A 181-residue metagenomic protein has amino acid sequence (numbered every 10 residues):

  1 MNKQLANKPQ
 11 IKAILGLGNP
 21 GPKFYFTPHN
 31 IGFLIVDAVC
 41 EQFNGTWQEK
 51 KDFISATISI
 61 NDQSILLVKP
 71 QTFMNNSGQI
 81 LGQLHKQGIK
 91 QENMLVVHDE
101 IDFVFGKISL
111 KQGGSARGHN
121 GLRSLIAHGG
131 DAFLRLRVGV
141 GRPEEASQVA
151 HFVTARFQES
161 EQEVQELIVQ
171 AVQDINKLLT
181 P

Functional and structural regions predicted by a protein language model:
M1-G113, R123, A127-L134, P143-A150 (+2 more regions): Nucleotide and nucleotide-moiety/phosphate-recognizing core
G118-G121: Hydrophobic alpha-helical segments within soluble ligand-binding/sensing domains
